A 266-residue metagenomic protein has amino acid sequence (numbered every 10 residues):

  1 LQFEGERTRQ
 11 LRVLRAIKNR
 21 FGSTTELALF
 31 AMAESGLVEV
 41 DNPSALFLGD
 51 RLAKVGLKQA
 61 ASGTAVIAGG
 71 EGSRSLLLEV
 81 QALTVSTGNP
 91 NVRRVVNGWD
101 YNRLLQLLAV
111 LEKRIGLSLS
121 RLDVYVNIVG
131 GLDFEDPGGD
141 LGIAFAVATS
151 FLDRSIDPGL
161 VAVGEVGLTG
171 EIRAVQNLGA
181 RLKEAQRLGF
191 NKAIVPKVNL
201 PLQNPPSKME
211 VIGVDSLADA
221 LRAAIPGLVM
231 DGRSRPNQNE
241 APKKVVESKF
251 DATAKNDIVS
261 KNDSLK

Functional and structural regions predicted by a protein language model:
L1-I67, R74-K266: Peripheral, non-AAA+ core regions of ATP-driven protein-machinery
